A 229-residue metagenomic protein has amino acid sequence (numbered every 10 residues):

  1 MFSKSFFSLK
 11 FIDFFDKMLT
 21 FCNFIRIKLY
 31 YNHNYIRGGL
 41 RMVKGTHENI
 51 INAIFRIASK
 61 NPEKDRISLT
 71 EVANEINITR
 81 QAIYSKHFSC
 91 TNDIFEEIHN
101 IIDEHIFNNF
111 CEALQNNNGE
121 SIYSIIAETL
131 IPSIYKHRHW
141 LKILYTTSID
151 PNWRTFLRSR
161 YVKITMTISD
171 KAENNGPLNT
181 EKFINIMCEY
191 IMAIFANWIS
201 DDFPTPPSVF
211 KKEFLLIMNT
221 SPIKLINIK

Functional and structural regions predicted by a protein language model:
T20-H33, S200-K229: C-terminal peripheral helix-coil segments that are non-catalytic and often amphipathic
G45-T70: Short, amphipathic alpha-helix enriched in basic
I50-A58, L130, I134, Y161: Short hydrophobic clusters on alpha-helical segments that form packing/core surfaces in small helical domains
S59-K64, I78, A82-E97: HTH DNA-binding helix-turn interface
L69-E75, I83, I134: Append "Primarily bacterial transcriptional regulators
I98-F107: Short, basic, alpha-helical segments at the C-terminal edge of helix-turn-helix-like DNA-binding modules
C111-H139: Hydrophobic alpha-helical connector segments
S148-N174, L178-E189: Amphipathic alpha-helical packing segments from all-alpha helical-bundle domains
